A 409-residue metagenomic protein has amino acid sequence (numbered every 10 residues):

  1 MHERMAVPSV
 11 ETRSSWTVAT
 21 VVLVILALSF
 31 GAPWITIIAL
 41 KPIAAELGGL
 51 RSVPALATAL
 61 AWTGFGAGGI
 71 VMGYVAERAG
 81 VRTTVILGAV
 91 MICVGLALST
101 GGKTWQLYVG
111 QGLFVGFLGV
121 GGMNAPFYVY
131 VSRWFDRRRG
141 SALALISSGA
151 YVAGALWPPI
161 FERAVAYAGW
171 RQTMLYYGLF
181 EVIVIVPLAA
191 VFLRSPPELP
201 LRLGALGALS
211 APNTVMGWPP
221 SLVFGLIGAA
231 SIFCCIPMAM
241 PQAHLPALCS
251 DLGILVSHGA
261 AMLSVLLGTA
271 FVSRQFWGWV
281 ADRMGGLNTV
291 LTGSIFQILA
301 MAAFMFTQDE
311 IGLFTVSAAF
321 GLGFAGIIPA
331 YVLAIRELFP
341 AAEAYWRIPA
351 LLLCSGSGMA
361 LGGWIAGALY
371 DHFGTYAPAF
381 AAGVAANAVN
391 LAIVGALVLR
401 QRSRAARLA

Functional and structural regions predicted by a protein language model:
T17-R51, G69-M72, W157-P158, M240-P246: Extracytoplasmic
A27, G95, Q106-G122, I232 (+1 more regions): Hydrophobic core of transmembrane alpha-helices in multi-pass small-molecule transporters, especially MFS/SLC-type
T36-L40, L222-Q275: Extracytoplasmic gate region of multi-pass secondary transporters
A67-W105, A281: Conserved MFS/SLC helix-loop-helix module at the cytosolic interface between two early adjacent transmembrane helices
G121-F135, G326-F339: Intracellular juxtamembrane helix-capping segments at the cytosolic ends of symmetry-related transmembrane helices
G149-P197: Helix-loop-helix hairpin linking two adjacent transmembrane segments in secondary transporters
M174-V191, P378-A396: Symmetry-related core transmembrane helices of the 12-TM Major Facilitator Superfamily/SLC fold
S264-F276, A281-A334, L351: C-terminal transmembrane helical hairpin of 12-TM major facilitator-type secondary transporters
